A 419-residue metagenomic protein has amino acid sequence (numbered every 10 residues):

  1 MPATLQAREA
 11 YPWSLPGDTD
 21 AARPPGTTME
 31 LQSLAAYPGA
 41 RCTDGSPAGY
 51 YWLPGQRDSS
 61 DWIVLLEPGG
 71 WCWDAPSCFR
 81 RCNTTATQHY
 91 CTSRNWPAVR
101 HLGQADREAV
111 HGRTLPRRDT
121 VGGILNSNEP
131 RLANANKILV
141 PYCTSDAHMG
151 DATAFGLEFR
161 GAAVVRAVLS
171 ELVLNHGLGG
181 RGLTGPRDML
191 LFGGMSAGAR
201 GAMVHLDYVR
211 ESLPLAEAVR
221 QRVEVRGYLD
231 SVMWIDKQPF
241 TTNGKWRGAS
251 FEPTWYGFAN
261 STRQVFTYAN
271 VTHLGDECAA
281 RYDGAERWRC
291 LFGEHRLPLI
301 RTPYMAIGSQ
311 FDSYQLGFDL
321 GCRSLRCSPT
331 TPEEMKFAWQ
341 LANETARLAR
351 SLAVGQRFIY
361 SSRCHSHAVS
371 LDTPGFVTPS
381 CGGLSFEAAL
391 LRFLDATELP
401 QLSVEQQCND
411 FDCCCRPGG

Functional and structural regions predicted by a protein language model:
P2-G419: C-terminal His-loop and adjacent cap/lid subdomain of alpha/beta-hydrolase
